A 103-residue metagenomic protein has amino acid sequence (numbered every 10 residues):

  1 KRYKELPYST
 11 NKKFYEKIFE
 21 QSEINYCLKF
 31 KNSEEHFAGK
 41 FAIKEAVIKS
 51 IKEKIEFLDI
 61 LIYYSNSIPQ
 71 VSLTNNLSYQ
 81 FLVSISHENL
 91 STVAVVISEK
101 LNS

Functional and structural regions predicted by a protein language model:
K1-S103: Core catalytic alpha/beta fold that binds nucleotide/phospho-ligands
